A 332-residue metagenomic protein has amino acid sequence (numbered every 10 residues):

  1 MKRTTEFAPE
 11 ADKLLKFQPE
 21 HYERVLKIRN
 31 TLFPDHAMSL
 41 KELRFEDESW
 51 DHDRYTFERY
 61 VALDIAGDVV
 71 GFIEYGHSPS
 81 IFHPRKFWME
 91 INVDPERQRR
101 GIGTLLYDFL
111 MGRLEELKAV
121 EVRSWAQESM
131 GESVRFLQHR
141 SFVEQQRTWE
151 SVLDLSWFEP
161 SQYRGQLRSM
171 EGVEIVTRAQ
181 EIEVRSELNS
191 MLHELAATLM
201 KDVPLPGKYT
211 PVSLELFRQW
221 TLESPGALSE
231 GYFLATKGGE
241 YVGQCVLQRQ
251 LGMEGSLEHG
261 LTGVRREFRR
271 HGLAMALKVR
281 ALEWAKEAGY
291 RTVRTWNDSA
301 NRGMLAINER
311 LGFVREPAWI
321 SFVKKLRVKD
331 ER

Functional and structural regions predicted by a protein language model:
M1-A11, P79, E96-I102, Y107-R185 (+1 more regions): Acyl-donor-binding surface of acyltransferase catalytic domains
M1-E48, Y55, V61-D68, Q166-V212: Short amphipathic alpha-helix that is part of the acyltransferase structural core
P34-E58, I65, I73-F82, M200-S256 (+1 more regions): A conserved beta-strand-loop-helix scaffold within acyl/acetyltransferase catalytic domains
K86, L114-Q127, A285-W296: Conserved GNAT acetyl-CoA-binding A-motif
W88-R99, L261-R269: A short, internal acetyl-CoA/4′-phosphopantetheine-binding micro-motif in the GNAT/acyltransferase core
R99-G112, H139, V264, R270-E283 (+2 more regions): Conserved acetyl-CoA-binding loop-helix of GNAT-fold acetyltransferases
R140-E159, G231-F233, E283, A288-R332: Active-site/acyl-donor-binding loops of N-acyltransferases
